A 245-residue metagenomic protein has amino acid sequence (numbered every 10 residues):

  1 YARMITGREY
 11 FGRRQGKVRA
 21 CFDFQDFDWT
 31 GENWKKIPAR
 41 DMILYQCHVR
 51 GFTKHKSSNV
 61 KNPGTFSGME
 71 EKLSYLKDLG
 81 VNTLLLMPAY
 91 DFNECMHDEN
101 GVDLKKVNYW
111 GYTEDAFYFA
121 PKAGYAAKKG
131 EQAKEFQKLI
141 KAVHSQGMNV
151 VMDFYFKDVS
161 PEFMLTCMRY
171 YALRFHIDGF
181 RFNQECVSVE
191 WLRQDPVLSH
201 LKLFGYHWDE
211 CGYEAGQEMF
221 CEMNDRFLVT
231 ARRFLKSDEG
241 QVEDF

Functional and structural regions predicted by a protein language model:
Y1-L44, K54-S57: The feature marks proteins involved in alpha-glucan
I43-Y45, L84-L86, V150-M152, F180 (+1 more regions): Hydrophobic faces of well-ordered beta-strands that scaffold small-molecule active sites in alpha/beta enzyme cores
C47, L76, L86, Y118 (+4 more regions): Conserved, mostly hydrophobic/aromatic
R50-L84: A conserved hydrophobic secondary-structure block that centers on an alpha-helix together with its immediately flanking
S58-T65, M96-N149, F156-I177: Aromatic- and acidic-residue-enriched carbohydrate-binding clefts of CAZyme catalytic domains
S74-K77, Q137-Q146, E190-V197: Surface-exposed amphipathic alpha-helices with a cationic face
L76-V107: Carboxylate/His-rich catalytic cores and anion/metal-binding grooves
K106, T113, C167-R169, L173-F245: Active-site-proximal helices and loops of the catalytic beta/alpha 8
